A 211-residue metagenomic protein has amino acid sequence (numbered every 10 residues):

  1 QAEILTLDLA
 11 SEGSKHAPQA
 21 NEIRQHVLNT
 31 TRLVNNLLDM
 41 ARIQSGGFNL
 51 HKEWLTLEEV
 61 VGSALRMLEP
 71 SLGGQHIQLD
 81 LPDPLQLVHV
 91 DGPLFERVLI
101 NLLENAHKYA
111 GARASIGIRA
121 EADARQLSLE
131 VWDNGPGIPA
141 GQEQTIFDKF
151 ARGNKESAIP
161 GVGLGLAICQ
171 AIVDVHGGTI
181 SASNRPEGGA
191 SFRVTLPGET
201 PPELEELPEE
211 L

Functional and structural regions predicted by a protein language model:
Q25-T30: Short alpha-helical segment of the dimerization/phosphotransfer core of two-component systems
S45-L50, L87-V90: Conserved micro-motifs of the catalytic ATP-binding
H51-T56, H76-Q86: Conserved catalytic submotifs in the C-terminal HATPase_c
R113-R125: Short beta-strand/loop element within the Bergerat-fold HATPase_c
I138-F150: Short conserved segment of the HATPase_c
G165, C169: Short alpha-helical Gxxx[C/S/T] motif in the catalytic ATP-binding
